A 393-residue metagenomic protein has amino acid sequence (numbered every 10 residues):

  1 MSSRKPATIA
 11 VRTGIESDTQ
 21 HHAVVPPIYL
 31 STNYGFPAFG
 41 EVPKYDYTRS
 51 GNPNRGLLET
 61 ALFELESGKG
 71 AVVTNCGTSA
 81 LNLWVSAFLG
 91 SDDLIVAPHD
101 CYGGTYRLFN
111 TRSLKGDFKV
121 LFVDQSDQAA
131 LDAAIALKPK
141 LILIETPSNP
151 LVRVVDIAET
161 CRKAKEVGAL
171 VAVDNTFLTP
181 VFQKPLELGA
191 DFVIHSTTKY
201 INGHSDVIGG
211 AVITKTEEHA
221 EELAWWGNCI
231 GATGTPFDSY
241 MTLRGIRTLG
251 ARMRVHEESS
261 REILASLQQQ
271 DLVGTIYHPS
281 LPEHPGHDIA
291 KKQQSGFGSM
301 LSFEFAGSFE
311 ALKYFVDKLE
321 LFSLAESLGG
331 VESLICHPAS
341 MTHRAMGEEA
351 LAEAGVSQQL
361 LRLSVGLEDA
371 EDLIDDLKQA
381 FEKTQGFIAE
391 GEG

Functional and structural regions predicted by a protein language model:
M1-Y45, I388-G393: N-terminal glycine-rich, Lys/His-bearing helix-loop that initiates the first secondary-structure elements of many
S2, R12, A71-Q270, Y277 (+2 more regions): Conserved PLP-enzyme active-site core in the AAT-like
S2-A7, T13-I15, P53, T275 (+2 more regions): Positively charged, small/polar-rich N-terminal and surface patches that mediate targeting and assembly and bind
R4, N110, V120-L121, L137 (+1 more regions): PLP-dependent enzyme catalytic core of the Aspartate aminotransferase-like
N33-N82, G104-T111: Conserved N-terminal alpha-helix of the aminotransferase class I/II PLP-enzyme fold
P43, K69, I208, T242-G245 (+2 more regions): Short amphipathic alpha-helical segments
I230-G231, L319-S327, A380-A389: A common structural junction motif
L272-L361, V365: Conserved C-terminal alpha-helix-loop-beta "cap" of PLP-dependent enzymes that closes/shapes the active-site mouth
